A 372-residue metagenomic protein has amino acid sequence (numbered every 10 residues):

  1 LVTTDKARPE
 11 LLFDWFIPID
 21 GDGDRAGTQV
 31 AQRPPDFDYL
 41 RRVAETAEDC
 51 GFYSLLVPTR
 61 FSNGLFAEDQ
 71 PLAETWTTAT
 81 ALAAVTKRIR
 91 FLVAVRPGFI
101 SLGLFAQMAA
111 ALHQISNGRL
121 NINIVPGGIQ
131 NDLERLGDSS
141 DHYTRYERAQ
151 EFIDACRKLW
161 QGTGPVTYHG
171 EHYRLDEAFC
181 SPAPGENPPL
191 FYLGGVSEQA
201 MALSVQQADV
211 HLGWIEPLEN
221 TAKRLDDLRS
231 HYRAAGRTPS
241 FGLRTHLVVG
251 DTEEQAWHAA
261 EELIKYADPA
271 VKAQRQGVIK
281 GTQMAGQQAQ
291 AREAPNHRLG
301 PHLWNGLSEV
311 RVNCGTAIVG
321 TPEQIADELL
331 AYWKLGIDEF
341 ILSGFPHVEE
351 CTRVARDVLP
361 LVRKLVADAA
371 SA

Functional and structural regions predicted by a protein language model:
V2-L11, W15-I19, E45, D49 (+3 more regions): An alpha-helical appendage that flanks or caps ligand/catalytic pockets
V2-V85, P184-P189: N-terminal beta1-alpha1-beta2 module of alpha/beta enzyme domains
D5-R8, E48-D49, A79-K87, A109 (+4 more regions): Acidic (Asp/Glu)-rich catalytic clusters
L11-W15, L55-V57, F91-V95, L120-I124 (+4 more regions): Hydrophobic faces of well-ordered beta-strands that scaffold small-molecule active sites in alpha/beta enzyme cores
P18-D20, R60, R96-G98, V125-I129 (+5 more regions): Active-site beta-loop-alpha junctions enriched in small/polar residues
G23-D38, A94-G103, S139, G185-V196 (+2 more regions): Active-site mouth loops of central-metabolism enzymes
A47, G51, L82, L112 (+8 more regions): Conserved, mostly hydrophobic/aromatic
F66-L92, R148-F152, V354-A370: Alpha-helix-loop-beta-strand connector modules within alpha/beta enzyme cores
